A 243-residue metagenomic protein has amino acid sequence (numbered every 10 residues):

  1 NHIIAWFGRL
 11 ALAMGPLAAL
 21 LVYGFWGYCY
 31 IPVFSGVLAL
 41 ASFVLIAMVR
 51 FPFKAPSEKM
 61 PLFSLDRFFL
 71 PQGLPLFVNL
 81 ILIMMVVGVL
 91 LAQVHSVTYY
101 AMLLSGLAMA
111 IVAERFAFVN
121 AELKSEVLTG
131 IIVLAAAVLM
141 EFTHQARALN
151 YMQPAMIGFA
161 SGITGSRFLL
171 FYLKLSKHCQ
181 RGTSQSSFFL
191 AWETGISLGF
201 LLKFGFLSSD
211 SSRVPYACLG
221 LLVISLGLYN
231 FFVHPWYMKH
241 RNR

Functional and structural regions predicted by a protein language model:
N1, G162-K177: Intracellular juxtamembrane helix-capping segments at the cytosolic ends of symmetry-related transmembrane helices
N1-L20, F189-F200: Glycine-rich segments within core transmembrane alpha-helices of 12-TM secondary carriers
A18-W26, A117-F118, L202-S211: Interfacial helix-cap and linker-helix signal at transmembrane-aqueous boundaries of multi-pass secondary transporters
C29-M48, R213-P235: Symmetry-related core transmembrane helices of the 12-TM Major Facilitator Superfamily/SLC fold
S42-F77: Flexible interhelical linker loops that connect adjacent transmembrane helices in multi-pass membrane transporters
Y99-L134, W192: Transmembrane alpha-helices of Major Facilitator/SLC transporters
E122-F168: C-terminal transmembrane helical hairpin of 12-TM major facilitator-type secondary transporters
L175-S212: A late C-terminal transmembrane helix in Major Facilitator Superfamily
